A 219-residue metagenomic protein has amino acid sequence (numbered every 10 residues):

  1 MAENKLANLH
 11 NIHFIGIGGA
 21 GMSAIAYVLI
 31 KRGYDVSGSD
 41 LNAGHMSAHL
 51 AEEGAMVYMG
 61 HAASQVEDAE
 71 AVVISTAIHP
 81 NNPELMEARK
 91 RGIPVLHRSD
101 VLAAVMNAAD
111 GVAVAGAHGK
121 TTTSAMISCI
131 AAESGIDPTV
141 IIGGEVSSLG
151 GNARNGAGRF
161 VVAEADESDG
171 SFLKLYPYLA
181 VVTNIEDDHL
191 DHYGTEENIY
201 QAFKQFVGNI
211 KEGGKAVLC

Functional and structural regions predicted by a protein language model:
M1-M46, A51-M56, D68, V72 (+3 more regions): ATP-dependent carboxylate-amine ligase
K5, V28-K31, A51, Q65 (+1 more regions): Phosphate-binding loop of NTP-binding sites
S37, Y58, V73, V162 (+1 more regions): Short, conserved beta-strand segments within well-ordered enzyme catalytic domains that often line or immediately flank
V57-G60, L96: Short acidic-hydrophobic, aromatic-tinged amphipathic segments that line or gate anion-handling sites
G60-T76: BRCT (BRCA1 C-terminal) domain core and associated BRCT-interaction motifs
